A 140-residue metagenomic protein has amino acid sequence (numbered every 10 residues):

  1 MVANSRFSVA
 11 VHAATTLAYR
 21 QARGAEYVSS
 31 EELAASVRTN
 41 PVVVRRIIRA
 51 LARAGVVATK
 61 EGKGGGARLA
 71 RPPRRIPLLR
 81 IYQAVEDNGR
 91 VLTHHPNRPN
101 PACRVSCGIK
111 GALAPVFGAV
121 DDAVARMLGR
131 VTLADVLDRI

Functional and structural regions predicted by a protein language model:
M1-A14: Short alpha-helical segments that sit at the start of domains
A13-R20, A84: Short amphipathic alpha-helical elements of helix-turn-helix/winged-helix folds
Y27-R38: A short alpha-helical element within helix-turn-helix/winged-helix DNA-binding domains across DNA-binding proteins
I47-A54: Basic amphipathic alpha-helical segments that dock to polyanions
A54-A70: Beta-hairpin "wing" of winged helix-turn-helix
A70-I140: Non-DNA-binding regulatory cores of transcription-related proteins, predominantly C-terminal effector-binding
